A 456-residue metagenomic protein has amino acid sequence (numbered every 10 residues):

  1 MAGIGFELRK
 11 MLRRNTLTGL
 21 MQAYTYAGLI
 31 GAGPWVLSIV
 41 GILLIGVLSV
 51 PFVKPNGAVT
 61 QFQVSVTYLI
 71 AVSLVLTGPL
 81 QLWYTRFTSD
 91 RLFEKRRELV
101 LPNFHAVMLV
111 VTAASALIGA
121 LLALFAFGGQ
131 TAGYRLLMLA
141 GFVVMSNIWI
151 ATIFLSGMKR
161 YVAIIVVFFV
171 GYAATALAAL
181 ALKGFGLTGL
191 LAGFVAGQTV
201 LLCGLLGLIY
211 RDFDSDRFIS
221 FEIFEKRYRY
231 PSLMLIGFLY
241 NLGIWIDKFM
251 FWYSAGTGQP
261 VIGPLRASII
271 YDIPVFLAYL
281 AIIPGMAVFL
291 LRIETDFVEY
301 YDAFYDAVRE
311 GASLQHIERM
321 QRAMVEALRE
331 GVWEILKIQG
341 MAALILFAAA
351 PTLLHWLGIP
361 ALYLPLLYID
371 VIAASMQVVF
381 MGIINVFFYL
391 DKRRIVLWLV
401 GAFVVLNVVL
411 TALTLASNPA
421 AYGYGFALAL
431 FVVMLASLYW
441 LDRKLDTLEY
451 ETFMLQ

Functional and structural regions predicted by a protein language model:
M1-I42, T60-V64, E225-L233, L445 (+1 more regions): N-terminal membrane topogenesis motif
V53-V64, E94-N103, L117-V143, H355-L364: Membrane-interface helix-capping segments at transmembrane helix termini in multi-pass transporters
Q63-S89, N241, W245, V275-Y300: Small-residue-rich midsections of specific transmembrane alpha-helices
L92-F104, D272-L353: Specific pore-lining/lateral-gate transmembrane helices of multi-pass inner-membrane transport and insertion machines
F125-M138, Q321-E330, M341, I345-S375: Interfacial segments at transmembrane-helix termini and the short loops linking adjacent helices
S146-V166, Y368, I372-W398: Membrane-interface junctions at transmembrane-helix termini in multi-pass inner-membrane proteins
V167-R211, A420-R443: Hydrophobic alpha-helical transmembrane segments
G197-T295: Transmembrane helical elements of multi-pass membrane transporters/channels
